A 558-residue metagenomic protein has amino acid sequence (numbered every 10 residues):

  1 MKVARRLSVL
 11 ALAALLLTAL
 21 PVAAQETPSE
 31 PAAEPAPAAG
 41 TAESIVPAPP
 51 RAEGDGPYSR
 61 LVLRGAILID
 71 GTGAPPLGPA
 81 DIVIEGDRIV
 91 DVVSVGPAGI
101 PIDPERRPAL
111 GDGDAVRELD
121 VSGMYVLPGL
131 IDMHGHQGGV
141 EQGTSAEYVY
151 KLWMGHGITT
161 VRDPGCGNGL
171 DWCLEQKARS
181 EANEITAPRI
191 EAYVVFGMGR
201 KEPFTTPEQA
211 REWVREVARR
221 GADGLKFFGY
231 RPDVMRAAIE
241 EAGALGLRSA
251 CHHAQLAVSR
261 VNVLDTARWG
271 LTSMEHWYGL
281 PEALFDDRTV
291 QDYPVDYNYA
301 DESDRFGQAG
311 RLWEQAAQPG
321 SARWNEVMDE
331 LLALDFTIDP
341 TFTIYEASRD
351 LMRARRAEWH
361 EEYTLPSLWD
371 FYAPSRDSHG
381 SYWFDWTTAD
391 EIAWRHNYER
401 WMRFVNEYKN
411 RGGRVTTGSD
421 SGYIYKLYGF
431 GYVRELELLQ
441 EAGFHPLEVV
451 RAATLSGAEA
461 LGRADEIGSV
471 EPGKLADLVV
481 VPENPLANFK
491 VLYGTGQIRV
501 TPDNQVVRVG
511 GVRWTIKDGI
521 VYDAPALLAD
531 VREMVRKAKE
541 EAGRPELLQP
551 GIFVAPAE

Functional and structural regions predicted by a protein language model:
S8-A19: Bacterial N-terminal signal peptides
E43-S59, L68, A74-L127: Histidine-rich, glycine-flanked metal-binding segment
A66-L68, W383-T387, I392, Y398 (+4 more regions): C-terminal helical cap
R106-E184, E202-E208, V261-T266, R288: Metal-associated gating/positioning segment near the N- to mid-region
V149-L170, A187-G197, A218-Y230, I239 (+4 more regions): Divalent metal-dependent hydrolysis catalytic cores, especially in the metallo-beta-lactamase
V195-L245, S273, Y297-Q318: Active-site gating/metal-coordination segments in enzymes
W213-D223, L280-A442, V535-A538, G543-E558: Active-site neighborhoods of metal-dependent hydrolases
L475-R532: C-terminal cap of metal-dependent C-N hydrolases
